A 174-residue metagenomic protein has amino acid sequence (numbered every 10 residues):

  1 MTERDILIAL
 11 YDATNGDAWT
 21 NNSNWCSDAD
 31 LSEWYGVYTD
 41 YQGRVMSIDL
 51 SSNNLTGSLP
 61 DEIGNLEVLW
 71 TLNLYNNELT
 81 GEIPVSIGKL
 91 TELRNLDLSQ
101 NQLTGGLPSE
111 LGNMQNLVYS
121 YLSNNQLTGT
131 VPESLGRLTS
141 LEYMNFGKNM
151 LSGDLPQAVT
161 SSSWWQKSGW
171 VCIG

Functional and structural regions predicted by a protein language model:
E3-I6: Stable alpha-helical elements in mature extracytoplasmic
I8-S58: LRR flanking "cap" motifs
Q42, G64-L69, G88-L93, G112-L117 (+2 more regions): Leucine-rich repeat
S47-N77: Glycine-rich active-site/cofactor-binding loop and its immediate structural neighborhood
D49, N73, D97, Y121 (+2 more regions): Conserved positional slot within leucine-rich repeat
N53, N77, L98-N101, N125 (+1 more regions): Consensus "Asn ladder" position of solenoid repeat domains
L59-D61, T80-V85, T104-S109, T128-E133 (+1 more regions): The feature encodes a structural signal of leucine-rich repeats
E133-G174: Leucine-rich solenoid repeat scaffolds
